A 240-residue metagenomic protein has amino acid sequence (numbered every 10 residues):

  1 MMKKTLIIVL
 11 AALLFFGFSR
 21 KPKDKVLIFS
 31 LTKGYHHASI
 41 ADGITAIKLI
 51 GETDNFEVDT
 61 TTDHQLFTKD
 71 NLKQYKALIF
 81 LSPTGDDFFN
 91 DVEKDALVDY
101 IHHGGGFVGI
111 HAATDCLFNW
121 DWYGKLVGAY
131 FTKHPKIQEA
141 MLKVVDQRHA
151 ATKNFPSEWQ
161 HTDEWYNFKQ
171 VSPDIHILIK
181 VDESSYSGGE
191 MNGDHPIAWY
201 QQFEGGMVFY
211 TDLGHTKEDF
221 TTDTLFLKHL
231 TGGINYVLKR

Functional and structural regions predicted by a protein language model:
M1-K23: Bacterial Sec-dependent N-terminal signal peptides
S19-Q74, I234: Aromatic-Pro/Gly-enriched surface loop or interdomain linker that acts as a lid/target-recognition segment
K21-D24, S30, T53-F56, T62 (+2 more regions): Extracellular ligand-binding/catalytic regions of CAZymes and related secreted enzymes and adhesion modules
V26-F29, K73-L117, G205: Short alpha-beta junction capping motif
T32-Y35, H64-L66, P83-D87, F107 (+4 more regions): Solvent-exposed loop/turn segments at secondary-structure junctions within structured extracellular/periplasmic domains
G43-I47, N71, E93-L97, N119 (+4 more regions): Stable alpha-helical elements in mature extracytoplasmic
T61-F67, V92-D95, N192-A198: Alpha-helical scaffolding within the catalytic cores of extracellular/periplasmic polymer-degrading hydrolases
A129, H134-G205, Y210: Catalytic beta-strand/loop cores that center a nucleophilic Ser/Cys/Thr and support acyl-enzyme chemistry
